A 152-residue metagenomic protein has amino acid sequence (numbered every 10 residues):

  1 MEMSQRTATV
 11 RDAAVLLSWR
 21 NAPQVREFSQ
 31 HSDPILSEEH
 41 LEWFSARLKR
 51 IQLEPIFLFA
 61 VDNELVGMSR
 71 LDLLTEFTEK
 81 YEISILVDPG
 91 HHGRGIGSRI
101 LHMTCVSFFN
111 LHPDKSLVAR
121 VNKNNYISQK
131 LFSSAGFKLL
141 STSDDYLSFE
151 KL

Functional and structural regions predicted by a protein language model:
M1-V15, A22, A60-L152: Acyl-donor (CoA/ACP) binding surface of acyl/acetyltransferases
V10-L17, S37, L41, S45: An amphipathic alpha-helix signature
W19, R47-R50, F108: Hydrophobic helix-cap positions at the C-terminus of alpha-helices in RecA-like/P-loop ATPase nucleotide-binding cores
A22-V25, P34, K49, H92: Residue-level marker of structural boundaries
Q24-F44: Conserved GNAT-fold acetyl-CoA-binding loop/helix
E27-S29, I56, V118: Short, hydrophobic secondary-structure boundary micro-motifs
S32-D33, I56, S148: Sparse recognition of residues in long alpha-helices and their boundaries
S45-L58: A short helix-loop-beta-strand connector motif used in the catalytic cores of GNAT acetyltransferases and, in some
